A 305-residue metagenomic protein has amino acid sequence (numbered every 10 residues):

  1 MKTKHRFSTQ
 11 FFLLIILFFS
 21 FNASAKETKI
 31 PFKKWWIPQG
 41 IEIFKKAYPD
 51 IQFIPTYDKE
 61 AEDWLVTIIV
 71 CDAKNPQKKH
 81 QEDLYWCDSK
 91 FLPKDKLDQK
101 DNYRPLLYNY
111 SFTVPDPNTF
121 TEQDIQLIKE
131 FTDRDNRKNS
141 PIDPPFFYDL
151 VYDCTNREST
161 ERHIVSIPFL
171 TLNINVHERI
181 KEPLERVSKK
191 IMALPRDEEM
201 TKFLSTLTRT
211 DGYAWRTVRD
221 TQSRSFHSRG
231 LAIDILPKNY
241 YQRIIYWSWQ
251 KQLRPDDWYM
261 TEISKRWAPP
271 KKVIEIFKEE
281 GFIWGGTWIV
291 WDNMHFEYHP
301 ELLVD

Functional and structural regions predicted by a protein language model:
K2-F11: Bacterial N-terminal signal peptides that target proteins for export
T3, K138-N139, S223-F226: A general structural signal for short secondary-structure junctions and capping/turn motifs
F12-F18: Hydrophobic helical h-region of N-terminal Sec-dependent signal peptides in bacterial secretory/periplasmic proteins
S20-N22: N-terminal signal peptide c-region/cleavage motif recognized by signal peptidases
T28-W35, Q39-D58, E62-L84, T217-D305: Catalytic cores and adjacent binding grooves of peptidoglycan-active enzymes
K45-K46, D50-N136: Solvent-exposed N-terminal domain segments of exported/luminal and surface proteins
D135-F203: Active-site acidic/histidine clusters and adjacent loop/turn architecture that either coordinate catalytic ions
E199-R216: Acidic, glycine-rich low-complexity/disordered segments
